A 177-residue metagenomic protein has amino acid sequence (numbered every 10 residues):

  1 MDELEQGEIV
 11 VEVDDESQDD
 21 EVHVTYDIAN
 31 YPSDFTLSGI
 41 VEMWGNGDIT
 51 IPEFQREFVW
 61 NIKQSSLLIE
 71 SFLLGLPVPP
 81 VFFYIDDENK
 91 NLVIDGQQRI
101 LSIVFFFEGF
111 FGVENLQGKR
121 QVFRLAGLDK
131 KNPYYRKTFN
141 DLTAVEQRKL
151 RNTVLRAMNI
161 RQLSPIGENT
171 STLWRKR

Functional and structural regions predicted by a protein language model:
D2-V13, V22-D34, S38-G39, P52-R177: Basic- and aromatic-enriched surface patches that contact anionic nucleotides/nucleic acids
Q18-D19: Toprim catalytic domain recognition across nucleic-acid enzymes
G45-E53: A short, surface-exposed helix-loop junction/capping segment
